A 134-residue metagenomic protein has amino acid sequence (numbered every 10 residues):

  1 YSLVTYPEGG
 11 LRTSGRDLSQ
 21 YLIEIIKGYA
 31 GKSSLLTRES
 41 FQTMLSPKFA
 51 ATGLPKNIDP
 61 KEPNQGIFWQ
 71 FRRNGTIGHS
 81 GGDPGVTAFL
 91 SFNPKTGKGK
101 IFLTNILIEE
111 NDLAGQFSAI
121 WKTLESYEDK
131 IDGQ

Functional and structural regions predicted by a protein language model:
Y1-Q134: Catalytic loop of the DD-peptidase/beta-lactamase superfamily, centered on the K-T-G motif and neighboring
